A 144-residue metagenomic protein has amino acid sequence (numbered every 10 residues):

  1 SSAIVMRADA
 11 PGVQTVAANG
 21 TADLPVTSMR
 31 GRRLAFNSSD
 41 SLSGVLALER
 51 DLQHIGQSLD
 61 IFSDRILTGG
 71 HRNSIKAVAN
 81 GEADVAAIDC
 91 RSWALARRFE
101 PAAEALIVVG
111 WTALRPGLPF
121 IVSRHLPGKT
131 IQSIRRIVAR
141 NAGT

Functional and structural regions predicted by a protein language model:
S1-A3, F99-A142: Periplasmic-binding protein-like
S1-G44, R50-I55: A conserved helix-loop-strand patch within extracytoplasmic ligand-binding domains of the periplasmic binding
T27, L59-K76, L114: Short helix-initiation/N-cap motifs at beta->coil->alpha
R33, S74, A83-A86, L118: Conserved active-site beta-strand-loop modules that form the wall/rim of enzyme catalytic pockets and either contain
N37, T68, D89: Conserved residues at the C-terminal ends of beta-strands
L42-S43, G69, R124, G128: Soluble non-cytosolic domains of exported or imported proteins
Q53-H54, A79-N80, D84-E104: A ligand-binding cleft/hinge motif common to bilobed small-molecule-binding domains
